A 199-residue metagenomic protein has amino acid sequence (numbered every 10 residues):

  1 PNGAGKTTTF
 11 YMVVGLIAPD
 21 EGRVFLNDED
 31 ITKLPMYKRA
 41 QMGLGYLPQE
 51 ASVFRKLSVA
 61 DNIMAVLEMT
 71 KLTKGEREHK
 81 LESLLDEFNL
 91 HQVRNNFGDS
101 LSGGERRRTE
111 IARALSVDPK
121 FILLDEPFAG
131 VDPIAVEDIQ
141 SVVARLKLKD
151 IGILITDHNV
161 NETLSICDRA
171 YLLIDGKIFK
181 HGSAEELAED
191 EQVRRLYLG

Functional and structural regions predicted by a protein language model:
V14: Helix-to-loop junction immediately C-terminal to a conserved catalytic motif
G22-E29, M42, K80: Conserved ABC transporter NBD signature motif
E29, G75-V93, Q140-A144, Q192: Conserved ABC ATPase "signature" region
L57-A65, R94: Short coil-to-helix segment of the ABC ATPase nucleotide-binding domain corresponding to the Q-loop/switch region
F97-L101, E105: Conserved ABC ATPase signature
D118: Conserved catalytic motifs of ABC-family nucleotide-binding domains
I122-E126: Catalytic Walker B motif of ABC-type/P-loop ATPase nucleotide-binding domains
